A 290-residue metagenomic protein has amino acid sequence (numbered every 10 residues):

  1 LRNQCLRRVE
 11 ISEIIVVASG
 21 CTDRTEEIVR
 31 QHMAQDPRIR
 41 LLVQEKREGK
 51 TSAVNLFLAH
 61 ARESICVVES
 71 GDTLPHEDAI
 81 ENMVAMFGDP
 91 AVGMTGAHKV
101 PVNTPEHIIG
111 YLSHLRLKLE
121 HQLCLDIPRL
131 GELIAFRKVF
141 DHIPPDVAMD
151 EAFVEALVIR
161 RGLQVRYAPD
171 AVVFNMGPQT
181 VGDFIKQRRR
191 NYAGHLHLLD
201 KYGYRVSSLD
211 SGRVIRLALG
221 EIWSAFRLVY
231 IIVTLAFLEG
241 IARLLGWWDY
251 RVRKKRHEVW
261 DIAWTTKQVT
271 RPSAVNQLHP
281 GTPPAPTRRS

Functional and structural regions predicted by a protein language model:
L1-I11: Short, acidic, metal-binding catalytic loop of nucleotide-sugar glycosyltransferases
A18-E26, K46: A conserved acidic beta->alpha catalytic loop
D23-Q31, L41, D78: Acidic helix N-cap motif at the loop->helix transition within catalytic regions of sugar-transfer enzymes
P37, L42-V43, S52-A53, E63 (+3 more regions): Long helical/loop segments within the catalytic core of UDP-sugar-dependent glycosyltransferases, especially the large
Q44-A61, F153: Glycine-rich, basic loop-to-helix element that forms the pyrophosphate-binding segment of sugar-nucleotide handling
C66: Short aromatic/hydrophobic "clamp" motif used to bind/position activated sugar donors
F87-P90, M94-H114, P144-R213: Catalytic donor/gating beta->alpha subdomain of glycosyltransferases that bind UDP-sugars
A193-S290: Terminal low-complexity segments of carbohydrate-biosynthetic enzymes
